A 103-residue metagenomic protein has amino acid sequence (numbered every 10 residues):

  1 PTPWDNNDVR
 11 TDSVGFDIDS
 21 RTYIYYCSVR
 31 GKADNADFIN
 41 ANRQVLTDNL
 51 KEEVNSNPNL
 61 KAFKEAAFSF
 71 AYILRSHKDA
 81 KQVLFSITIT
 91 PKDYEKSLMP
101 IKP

Functional and structural regions predicted by a protein language model:
W4-G31: Short edge beta-strands and adjacent turn/loop segments
G15, T22-I24, S69-I73, L84-T88: Ser/Thr- (and often Asn-) enriched beta-sheet segments in non-cytosolic proteins
C27-G31, L74-K78, I89-D93: A mature extracytoplasmic/lumenal domain signature
N35-K61: Short, non-transmembrane amphipathic alpha-helical segments
K51-L84: A short amphipathic beta-strand at an alpha->beta junction
D79-P103: Short, charged interaction patches at domain edges and termini
